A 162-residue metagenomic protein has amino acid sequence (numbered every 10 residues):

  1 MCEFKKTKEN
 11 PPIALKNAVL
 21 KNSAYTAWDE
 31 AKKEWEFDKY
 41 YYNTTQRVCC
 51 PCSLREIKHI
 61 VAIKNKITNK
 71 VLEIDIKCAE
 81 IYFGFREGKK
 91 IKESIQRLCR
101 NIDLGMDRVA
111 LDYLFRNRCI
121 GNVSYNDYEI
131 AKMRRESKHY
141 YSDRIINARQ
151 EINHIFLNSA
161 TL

Functional and structural regions predicted by a protein language model:
M1-L162: Extended, alpha-helix-rich binding/interface surfaces that flank or overlap catalytic cores and mediate recognition
